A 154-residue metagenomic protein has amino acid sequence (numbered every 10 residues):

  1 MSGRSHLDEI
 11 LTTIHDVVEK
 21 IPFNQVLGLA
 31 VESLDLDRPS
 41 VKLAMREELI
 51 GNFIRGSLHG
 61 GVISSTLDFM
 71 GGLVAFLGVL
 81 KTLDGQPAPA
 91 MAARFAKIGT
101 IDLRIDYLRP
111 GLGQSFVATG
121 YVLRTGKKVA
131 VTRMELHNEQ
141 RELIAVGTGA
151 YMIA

Functional and structural regions predicted by a protein language model:
M1-A154: Terminal targeting signals and extreme-terminal segments of soluble enzymes
